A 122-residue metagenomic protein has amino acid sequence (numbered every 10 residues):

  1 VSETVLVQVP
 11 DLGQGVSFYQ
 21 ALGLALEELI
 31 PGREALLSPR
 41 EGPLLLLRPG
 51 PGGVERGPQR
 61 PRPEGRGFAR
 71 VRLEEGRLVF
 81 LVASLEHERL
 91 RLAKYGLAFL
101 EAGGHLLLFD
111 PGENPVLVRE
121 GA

Functional and structural regions predicted by a protein language model:
V1-P31, P39-E101, F109-A122: Glyoxalase I/VOC metalloenzyme domain signal
A35, H105-L106: Generic short beta-strand
